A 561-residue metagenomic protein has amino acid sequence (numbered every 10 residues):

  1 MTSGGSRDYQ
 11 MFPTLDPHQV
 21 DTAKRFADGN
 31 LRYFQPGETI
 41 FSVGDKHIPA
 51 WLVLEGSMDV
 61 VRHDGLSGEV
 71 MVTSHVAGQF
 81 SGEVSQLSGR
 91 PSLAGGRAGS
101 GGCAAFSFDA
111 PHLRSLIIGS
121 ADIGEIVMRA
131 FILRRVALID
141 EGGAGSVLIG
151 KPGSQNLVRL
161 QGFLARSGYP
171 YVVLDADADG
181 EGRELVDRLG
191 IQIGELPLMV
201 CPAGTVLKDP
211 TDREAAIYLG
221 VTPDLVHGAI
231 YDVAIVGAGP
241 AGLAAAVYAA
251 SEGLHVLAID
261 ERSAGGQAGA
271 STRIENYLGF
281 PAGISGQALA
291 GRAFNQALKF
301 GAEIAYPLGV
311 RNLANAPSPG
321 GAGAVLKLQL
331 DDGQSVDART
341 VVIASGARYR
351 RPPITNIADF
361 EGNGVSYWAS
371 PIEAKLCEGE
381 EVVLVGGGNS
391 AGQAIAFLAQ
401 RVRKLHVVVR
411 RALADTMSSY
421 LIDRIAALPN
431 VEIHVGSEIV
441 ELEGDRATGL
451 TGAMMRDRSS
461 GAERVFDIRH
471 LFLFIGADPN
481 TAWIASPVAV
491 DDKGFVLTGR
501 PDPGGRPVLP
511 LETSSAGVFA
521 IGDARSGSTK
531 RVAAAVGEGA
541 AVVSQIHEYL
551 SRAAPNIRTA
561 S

Functional and structural regions predicted by a protein language model:
M1-G162: Cytosolic regulatory regions built on CNB/CRP/Popeye-like sensor folds
G143, L148, P152-E184, L189 (+5 more regions): Beta1-alpha1 glycine-rich phosphate/pyrophosphate-binding loop at the start of Rossmann-like nucleotide-binding domains
L174-E195, P210-G220: Thioredoxin-like thiol-disulfide oxidoreductase module
L196-V206: A short, hydrophobic beta-strand/beta-hairpin element that forms part of a small beta-sheet core
D212-V233, S345-R401, P507: Glycine-rich dinucleotide-binding loop and its adjacent helix/turn
A290-A338, I343-S345, A399-G505, E548-S561: A Rossmann-like FAD-binding core segment of flavoenzymes
P353, D359-L376, F474-T529: FAD-site-proximal beta/loop scaffold in flavoenzymes
G392-A394, L509-P510, S515, I521-S561: A conserved FAD-binding loop/helix module that cradles the flavin
